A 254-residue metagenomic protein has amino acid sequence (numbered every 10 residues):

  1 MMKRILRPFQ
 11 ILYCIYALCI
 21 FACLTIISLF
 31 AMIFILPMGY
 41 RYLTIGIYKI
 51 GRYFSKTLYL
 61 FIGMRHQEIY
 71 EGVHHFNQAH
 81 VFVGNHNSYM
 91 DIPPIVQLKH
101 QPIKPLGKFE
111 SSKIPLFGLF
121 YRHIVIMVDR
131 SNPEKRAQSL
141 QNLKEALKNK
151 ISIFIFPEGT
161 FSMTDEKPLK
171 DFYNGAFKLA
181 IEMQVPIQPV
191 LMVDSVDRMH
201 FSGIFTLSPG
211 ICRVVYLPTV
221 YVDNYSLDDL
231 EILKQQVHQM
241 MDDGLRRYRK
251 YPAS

Functional and structural regions predicted by a protein language model:
M1-R65: N-terminal membrane-anchoring alpha-helices
R4-P8, Q138-S254: Non-catalytic C-terminal accessory region of glycerolipid acyltransferases and related lyso-lipid remodeling enzymes
T25, L29-K49, F61, H75-P133: Catalytic core of membrane glycerolipid acyltransferases/transacylases, capturing the structured, soluble-facing
F61-I69, R136-A137, V196-M199: Short gly/ser/thr-rich secondary-structure transition/capping motifs
E68, F82, P105, V214-Y216: Generic preference for hydrophobic
E68, I126-D129, V222: Short acidic-hydrophobic, aromatic-tinged amphipathic segments that line or gate anion-handling sites
E71-F76, T206-L207: A short beta-turn/loop motif at secondary-structure boundaries
